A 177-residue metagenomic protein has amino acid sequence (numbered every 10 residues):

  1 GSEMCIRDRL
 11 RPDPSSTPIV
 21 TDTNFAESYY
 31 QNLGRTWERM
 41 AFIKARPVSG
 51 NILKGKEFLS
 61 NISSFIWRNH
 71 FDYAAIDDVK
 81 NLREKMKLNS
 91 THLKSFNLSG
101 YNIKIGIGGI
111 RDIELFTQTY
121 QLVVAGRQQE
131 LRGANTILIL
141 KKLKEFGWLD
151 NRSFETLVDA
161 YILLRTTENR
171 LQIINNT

Functional and structural regions predicted by a protein language model:
S2, R7-T177: A nucleotide- and high-energy phosphate-metabolite-utilizing enzyme signature
